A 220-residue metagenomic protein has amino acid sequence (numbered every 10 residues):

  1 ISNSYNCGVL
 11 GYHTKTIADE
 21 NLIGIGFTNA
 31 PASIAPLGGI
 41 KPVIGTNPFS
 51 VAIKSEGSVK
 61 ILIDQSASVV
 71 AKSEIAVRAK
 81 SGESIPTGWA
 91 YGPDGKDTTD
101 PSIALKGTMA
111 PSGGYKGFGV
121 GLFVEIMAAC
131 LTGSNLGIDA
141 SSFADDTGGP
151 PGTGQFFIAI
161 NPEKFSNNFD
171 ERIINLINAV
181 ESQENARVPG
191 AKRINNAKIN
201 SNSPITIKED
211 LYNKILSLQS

Functional and structural regions predicted by a protein language model:
I1-F49, I53-K60: A glycine-rich, acidic short-motif signal
G8, Y12, T46, G107 (+5 more regions): Conserved active-site and cofactor/substrate-binding residues in soluble primary-metabolism enzymes
K15-A18, A52, G88, V120-A128 (+2 more regions): Predominant activation on well-ordered alpha-helical scaffold segments within soluble catalytic domains
N21-G26, P48-S50, V59-L62, T87-A90 (+5 more regions): Structural motif
N21-S33, I126-F143: Glycine-rich phosphate/pyrophosphate-binding loops and their adjacent beta-strand/loop elements at enzyme active sites
I34-S102: Phosphate/diphosphate-binding glycine-rich loops and adjacent basic-rich segments that engage nucleotide
K72-A128, T132-G133, P150: Small-residue-enriched flexible segments
L131, L136-S220: Catalytic-core signal marking the mid-to-C-terminal active-site face
